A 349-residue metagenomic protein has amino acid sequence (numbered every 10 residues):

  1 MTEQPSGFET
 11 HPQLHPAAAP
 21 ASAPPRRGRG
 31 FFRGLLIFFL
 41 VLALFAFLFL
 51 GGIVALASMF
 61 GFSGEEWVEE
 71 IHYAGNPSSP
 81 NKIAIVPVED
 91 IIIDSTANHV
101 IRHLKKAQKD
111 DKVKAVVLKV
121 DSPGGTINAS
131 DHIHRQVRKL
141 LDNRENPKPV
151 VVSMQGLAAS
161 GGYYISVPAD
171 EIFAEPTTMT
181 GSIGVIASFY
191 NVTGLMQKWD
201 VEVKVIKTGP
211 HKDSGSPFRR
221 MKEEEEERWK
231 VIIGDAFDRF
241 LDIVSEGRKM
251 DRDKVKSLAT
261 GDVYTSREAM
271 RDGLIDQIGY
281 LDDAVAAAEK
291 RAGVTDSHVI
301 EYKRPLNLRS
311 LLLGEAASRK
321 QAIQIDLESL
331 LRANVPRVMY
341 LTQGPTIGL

Functional and structural regions predicted by a protein language model:
M1-V152, L157-A158, A169-E175, I186-L349: N-terminal organellar transit peptides
G162: Pocket-flanking alpha-helical
I183: Short, surface-exposed glycine/acidic/tryptophan-bearing loops
